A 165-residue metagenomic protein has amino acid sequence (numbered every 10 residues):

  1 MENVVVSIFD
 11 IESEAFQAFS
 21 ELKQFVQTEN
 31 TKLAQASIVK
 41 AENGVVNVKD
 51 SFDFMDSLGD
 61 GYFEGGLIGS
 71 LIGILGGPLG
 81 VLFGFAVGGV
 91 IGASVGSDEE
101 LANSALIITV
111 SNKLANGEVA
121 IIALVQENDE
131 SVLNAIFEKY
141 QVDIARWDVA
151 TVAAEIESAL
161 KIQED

Functional and structural regions predicted by a protein language model:
M1, Q24-K32, K139-A145: A common structural junction motif
M1-I8: Generic N-terminal amphipathic, Lys/Arg-enriched alpha-helix
N3, N30, N47, L101-A105 (+1 more regions): Acidic/polar low-complexity segments and flexible, solvent-exposed patches
I8-L71, D165: Add "or lipid-surface remodeling" -> "...that mediate pore formation, membrane permeabilization, membrane fusion
Q17-S20, Q24, I108, N112 (+2 more regions): Solvent-exposed alpha-helical segments within well-ordered globular domains of core cellular machineries
S57-E99: Membrane-inserting effector segments that mediate pore formation, membrane fusion, or transient membrane insertion
V87-L124: Membrane-engaging insertion elements
N112-D165: Amphipathic, membrane-inserting segments
